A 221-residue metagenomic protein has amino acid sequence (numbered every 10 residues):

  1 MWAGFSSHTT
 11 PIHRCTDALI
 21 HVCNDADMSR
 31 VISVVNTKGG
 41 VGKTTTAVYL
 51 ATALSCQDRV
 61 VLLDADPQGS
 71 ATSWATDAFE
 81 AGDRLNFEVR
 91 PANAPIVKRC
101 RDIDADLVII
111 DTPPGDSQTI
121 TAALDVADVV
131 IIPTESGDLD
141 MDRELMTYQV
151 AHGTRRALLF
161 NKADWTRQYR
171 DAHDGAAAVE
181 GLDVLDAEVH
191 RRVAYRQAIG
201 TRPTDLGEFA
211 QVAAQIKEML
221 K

Functional and structural regions predicted by a protein language model:
M1-S33: Extreme N-terminal, non-catalytic leader segments that precede Walker-type/kinase nucleotide-binding cores
N24-D27, V31-V41, V48-T121, H190-T201: P-loop/Walker-type NTP enzyme "switch/lid" segment
P67-G69, D138, A163-R167, V193-A194: Conserved nucleotide-binding/hydrolysis micro-motifs of P-loop NTPases
V108, D128-I131, R156-A157: Short, well-ordered beta-strand core segments
D116-G137: Inter-motif core of Ras-like GTPase G domains
D125-V126, Q149-T154, A178-E180: Short, conserved loop/helix-junction motifs that constitute active-site signature segments in enzyme catalytic cores
M141-N161: Conserved C-terminal guanine-recognition region of P-loop GTPase G domains, centered on the G4
D164, G175-P203, E218-L220: Beta-strand-loop-alpha "switch" segments that mediate conformational coupling across diverse proteins
